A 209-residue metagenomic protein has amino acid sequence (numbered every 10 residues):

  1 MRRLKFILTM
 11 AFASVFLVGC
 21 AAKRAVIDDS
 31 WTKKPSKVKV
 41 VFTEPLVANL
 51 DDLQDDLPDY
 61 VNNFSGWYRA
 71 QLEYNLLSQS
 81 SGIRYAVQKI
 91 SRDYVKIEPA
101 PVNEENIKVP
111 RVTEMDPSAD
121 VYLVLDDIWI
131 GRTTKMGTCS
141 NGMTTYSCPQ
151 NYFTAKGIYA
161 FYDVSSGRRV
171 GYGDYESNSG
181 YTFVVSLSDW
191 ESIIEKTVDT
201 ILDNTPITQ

Functional and structural regions predicted by a protein language model:
M1-C20: Sec-dependent bacterial lipoprotein signal peptides
L8-M10, I83-V87, L123: Extended hydrophobic/Leu-rich segments
S14, T32-P35, D116: Alpha-helix termination/capping residues and helix-transition junctions
G19-Y94, P206-Q209: A structural "domain/chain start" motif
C20-L50, W129-R132, M136, C148-Q209: C-terminal/domain-edge helix-coil "capping" segments
F64, Y68, L72, Q79 (+3 more regions): Stable alpha-helical elements in mature extracytoplasmic
D93-P101: Surface-exposed cleft-lining segments at the edges of enzyme active sites
A100-S165: Surface-exposed short loop/turn segments
